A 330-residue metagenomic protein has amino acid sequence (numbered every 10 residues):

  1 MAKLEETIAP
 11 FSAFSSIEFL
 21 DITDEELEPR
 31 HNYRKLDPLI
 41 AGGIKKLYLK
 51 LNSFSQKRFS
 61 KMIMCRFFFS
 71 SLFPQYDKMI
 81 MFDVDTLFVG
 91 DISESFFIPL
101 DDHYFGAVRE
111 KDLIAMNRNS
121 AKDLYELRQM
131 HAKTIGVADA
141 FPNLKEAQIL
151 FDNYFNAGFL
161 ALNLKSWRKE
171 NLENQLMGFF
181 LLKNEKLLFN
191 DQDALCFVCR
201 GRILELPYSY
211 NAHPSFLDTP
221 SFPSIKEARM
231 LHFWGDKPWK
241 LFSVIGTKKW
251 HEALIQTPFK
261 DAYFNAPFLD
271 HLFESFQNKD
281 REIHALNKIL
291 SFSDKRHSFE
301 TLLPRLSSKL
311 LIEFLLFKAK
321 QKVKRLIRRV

Functional and structural regions predicted by a protein language model:
M1, F14-E26, A107-E110, L188: A generic structural motif
A2-A13, A121-L124: Short, aromatic/basic amphipathic alpha-helical patches
P10-S71: Active-site-proximal specificity loops/subdomain of glycosyltransferases
E28-S55, M116-E146: Charged, glycine/proline-rich intrinsically disordered loops and linkers
M79: Short aromatic/hydrophobic "clamp" motif used to bind/position activated sugar donors
F82: Catalytic metal- and UDP-sugar-binding loop of GT-A-like glycosyltransferases, i.e., residues flanking the conserved
T86-Y125: Conserved donor-nucleotide/metal-binding helix-loop-beta segment in metal-dependent transferases, i.e., the alpha-helix
G136-F141, E146-V330: A glycosyltransferase accessory/donor-loop signature
